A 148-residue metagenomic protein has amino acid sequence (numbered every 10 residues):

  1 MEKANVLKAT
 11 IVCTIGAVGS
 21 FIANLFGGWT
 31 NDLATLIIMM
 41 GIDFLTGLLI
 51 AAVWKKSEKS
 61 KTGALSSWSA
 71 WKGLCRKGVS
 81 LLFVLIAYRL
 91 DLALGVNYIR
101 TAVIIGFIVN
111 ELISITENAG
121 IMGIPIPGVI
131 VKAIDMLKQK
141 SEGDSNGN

Functional and structural regions predicted by a protein language model:
K8-G27: Alpha-helical phosphate/pyrophosphate-handling elements in metalloenzyme active cores
C13-G19, I38, C75-R89, V103-E111: Hydrophobic alpha-helical transmembrane segments of multi-pass integral membrane proteins
I22-L33, L90-I99: Helix-coil boundary and interhelical linker segments in multi-pass alpha-helical membrane proteins
T30-L45: Loop-to-helix transition at the N-terminal end of transmembrane alpha-helices
D43-S57: Membrane-water interface of transmembrane alpha-helices
S57-S80: Juxtamembrane helix-capping/reentrant segments at transmembrane boundaries
A93-I121: Hydrophobic alpha-helical transmembrane segments and immediately flanking/interface helices in integral membrane
L112-D144: Canonical alpha-helical transmembrane segment with a positive-inside/aromatic-interface signature
